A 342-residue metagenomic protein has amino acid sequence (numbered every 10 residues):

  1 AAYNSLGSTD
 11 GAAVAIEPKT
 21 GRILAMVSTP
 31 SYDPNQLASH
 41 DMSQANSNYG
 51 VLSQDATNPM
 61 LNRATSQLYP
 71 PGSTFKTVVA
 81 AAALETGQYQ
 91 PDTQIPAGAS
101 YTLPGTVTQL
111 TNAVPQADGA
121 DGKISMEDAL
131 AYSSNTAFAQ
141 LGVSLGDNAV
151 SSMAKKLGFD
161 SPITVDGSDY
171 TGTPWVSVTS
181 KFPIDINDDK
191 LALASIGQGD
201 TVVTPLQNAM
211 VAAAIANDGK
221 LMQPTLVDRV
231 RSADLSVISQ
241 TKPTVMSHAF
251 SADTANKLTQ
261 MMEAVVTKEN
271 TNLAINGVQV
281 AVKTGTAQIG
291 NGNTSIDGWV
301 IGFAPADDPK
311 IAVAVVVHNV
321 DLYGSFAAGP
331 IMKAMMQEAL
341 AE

Functional and structural regions predicted by a protein language model:
A1-A12, I16-K19: Conserved, well-ordered alpha-helix/loop/beta-strand core segments that scaffold catalytic motifs
Y3-G7, S73, T77, M336: Short, hydrophobic/amphipathic alpha-helical packing segments that form internal helix faces or helix-helix interfaces
A12, D321-Y323: Short beta-strands and strand-coil junctions in structured, solvent-facing domains, enriched
K19-S73, V78-V317, G324: Beta-lactam-recognizing serine transpeptidase/beta-lactamase-like catalytic domain environment
S236-T244, P330-E342: Short, gly/Ser/Thr-rich active-site loops of penicillin-recognizing serine hydrolases
N256, F326-K333: Short, well-ordered alpha-helical segments
